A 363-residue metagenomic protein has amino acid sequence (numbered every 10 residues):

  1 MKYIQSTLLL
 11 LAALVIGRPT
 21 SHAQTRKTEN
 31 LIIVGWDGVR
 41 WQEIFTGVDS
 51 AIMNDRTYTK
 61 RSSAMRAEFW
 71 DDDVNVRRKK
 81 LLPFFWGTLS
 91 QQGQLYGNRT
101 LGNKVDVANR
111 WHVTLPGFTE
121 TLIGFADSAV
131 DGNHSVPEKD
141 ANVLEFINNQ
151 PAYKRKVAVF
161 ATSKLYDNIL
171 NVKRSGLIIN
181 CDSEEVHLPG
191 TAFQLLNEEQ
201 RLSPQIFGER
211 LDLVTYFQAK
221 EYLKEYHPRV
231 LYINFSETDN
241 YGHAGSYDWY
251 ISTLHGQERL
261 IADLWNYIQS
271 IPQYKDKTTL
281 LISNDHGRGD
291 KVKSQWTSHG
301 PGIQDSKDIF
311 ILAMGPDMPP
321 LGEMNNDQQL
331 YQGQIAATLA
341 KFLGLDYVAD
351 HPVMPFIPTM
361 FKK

Functional and structural regions predicted by a protein language model:
M1-K27: Bacterial Sec-dependent N-terminal signal peptides
Q24-Q94: Active-site-proximal N-terminal segment of extracellular/periplasmic enzymes that hydrolyze or transfer
I32-G35, E258-T297, L339: Metal-dependent active-site segment of extracytoplasmic phospho-/sulfohydrolases and closely related
Q42-V48, T100, G132-H134, I169-K173 (+3 more regions): Short, solvent-exposed loop/turn and secondary-structure capping segments
T46, W70-E225, A337, P355-T359: Active-site-proximal alpha/beta segments of enzymes that process anionic O-linked groups
D55, S283-M314: Histidine-centered active-site microenvironments of extracellular/periplasmic hydrolases and transferases
E145-N148, D317, N326-F361: Non-catalytic, well-ordered alpha-helical segments in soluble enzyme domains
V172-R174, K220-D263: Active-site His/acidic residue clusters
